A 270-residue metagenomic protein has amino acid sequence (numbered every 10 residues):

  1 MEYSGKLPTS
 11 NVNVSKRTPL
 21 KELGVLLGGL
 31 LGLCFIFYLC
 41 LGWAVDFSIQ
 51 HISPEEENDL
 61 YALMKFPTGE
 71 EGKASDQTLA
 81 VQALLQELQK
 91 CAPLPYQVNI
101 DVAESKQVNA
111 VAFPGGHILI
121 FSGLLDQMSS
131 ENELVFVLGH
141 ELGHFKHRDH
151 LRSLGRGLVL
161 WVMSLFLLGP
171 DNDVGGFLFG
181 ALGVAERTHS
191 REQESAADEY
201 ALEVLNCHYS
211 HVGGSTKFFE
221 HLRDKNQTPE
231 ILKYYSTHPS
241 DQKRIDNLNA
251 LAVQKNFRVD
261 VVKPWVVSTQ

Functional and structural regions predicted by a protein language model:
E2-Q270: A Zn2+-metalloprotease active-site environment signal
